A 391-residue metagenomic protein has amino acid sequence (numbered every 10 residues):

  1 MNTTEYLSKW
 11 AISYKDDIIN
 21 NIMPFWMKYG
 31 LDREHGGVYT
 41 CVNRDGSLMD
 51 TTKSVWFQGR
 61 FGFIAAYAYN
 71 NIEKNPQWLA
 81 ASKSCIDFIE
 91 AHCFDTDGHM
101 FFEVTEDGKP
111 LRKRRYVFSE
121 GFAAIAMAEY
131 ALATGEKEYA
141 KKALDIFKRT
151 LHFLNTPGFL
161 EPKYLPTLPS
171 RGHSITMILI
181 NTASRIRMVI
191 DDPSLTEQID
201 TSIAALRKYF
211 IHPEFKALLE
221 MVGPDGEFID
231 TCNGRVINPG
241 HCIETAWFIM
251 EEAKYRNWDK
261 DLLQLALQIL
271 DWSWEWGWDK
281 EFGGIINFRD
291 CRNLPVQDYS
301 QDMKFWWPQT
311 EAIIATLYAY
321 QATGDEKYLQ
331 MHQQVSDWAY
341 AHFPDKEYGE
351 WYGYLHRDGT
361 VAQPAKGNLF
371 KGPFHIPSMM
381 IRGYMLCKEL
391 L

Functional and structural regions predicted by a protein language model:
M1-L391: Glycan-recognition and catalytic cores of secretory/periplasmic carbohydrate-active enzymes
